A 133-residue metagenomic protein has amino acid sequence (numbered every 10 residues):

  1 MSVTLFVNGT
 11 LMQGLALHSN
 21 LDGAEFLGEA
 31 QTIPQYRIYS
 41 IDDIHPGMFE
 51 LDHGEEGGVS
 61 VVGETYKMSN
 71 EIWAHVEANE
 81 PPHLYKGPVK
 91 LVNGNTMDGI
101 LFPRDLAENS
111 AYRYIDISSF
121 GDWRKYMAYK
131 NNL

Functional and structural regions predicted by a protein language model:
S2-L133: Glycine-aromatic micro-motifs
